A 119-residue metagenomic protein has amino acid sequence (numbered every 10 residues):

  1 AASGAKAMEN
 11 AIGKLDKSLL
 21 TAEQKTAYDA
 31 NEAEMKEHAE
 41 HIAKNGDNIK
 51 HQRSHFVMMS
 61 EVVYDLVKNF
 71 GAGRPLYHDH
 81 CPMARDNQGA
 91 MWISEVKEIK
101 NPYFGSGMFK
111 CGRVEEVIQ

Functional and structural regions predicted by a protein language model:
A1-Q119: Intrinsically disordered, low-complexity terminal tails/loops enriched in metal-binding residues
